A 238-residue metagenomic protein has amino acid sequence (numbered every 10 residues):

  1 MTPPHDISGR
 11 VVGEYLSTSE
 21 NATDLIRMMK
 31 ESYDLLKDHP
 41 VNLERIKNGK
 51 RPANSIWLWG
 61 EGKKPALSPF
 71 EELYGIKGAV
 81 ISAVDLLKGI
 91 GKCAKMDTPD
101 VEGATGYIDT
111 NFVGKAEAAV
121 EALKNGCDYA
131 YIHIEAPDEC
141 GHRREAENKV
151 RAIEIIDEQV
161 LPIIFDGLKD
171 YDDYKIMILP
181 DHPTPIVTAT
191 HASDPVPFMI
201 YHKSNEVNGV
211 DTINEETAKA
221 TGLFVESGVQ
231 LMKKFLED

Functional and structural regions predicted by a protein language model:
M1-D238: Feature captures the catalytic ectodomains and active-site-proximal regions of enzymes that hydrolyze or transfer
